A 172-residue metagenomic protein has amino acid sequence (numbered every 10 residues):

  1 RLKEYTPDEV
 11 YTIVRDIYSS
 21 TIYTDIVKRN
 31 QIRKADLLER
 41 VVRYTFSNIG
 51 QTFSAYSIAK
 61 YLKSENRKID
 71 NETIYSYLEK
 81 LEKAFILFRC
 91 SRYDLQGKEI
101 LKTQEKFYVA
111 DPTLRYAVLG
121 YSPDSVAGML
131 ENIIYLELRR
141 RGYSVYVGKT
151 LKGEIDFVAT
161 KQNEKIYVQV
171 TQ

Functional and structural regions predicted by a protein language model:
R1-K3: Amphipathic alpha-helical segments of the small helical/lid subdomains adjacent to P-loop NTPase cores
Y5-K165: Accessory nucleic acid-recognition modules appended to NTPase machines
E164, V170-Q172: Short beta-strand-loop-alpha-helix junction that forms the active-site gateway of nucleic-acid-processing nucleases
